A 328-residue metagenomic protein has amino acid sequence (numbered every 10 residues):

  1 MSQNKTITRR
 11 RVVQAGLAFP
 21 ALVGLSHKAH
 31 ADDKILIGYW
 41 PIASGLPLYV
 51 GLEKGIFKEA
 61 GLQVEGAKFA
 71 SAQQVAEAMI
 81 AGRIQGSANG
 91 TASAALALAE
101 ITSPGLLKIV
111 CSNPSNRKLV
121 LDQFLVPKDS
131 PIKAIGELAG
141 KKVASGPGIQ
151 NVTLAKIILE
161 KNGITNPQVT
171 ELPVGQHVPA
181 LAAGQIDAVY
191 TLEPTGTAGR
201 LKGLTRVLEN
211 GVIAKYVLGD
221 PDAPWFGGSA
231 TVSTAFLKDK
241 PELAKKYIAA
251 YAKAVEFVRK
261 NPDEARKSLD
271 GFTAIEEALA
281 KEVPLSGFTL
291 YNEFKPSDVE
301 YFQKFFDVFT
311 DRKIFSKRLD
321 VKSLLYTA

Functional and structural regions predicted by a protein language model:
S2-F19: N-terminal secretory signal peptides and thylakoid transit peptides that target proteins across membranes
A31-N162, Q168-L172, A180, D187-E193: Short, glycine-/small- and polar/acidic-enriched structural segments that line small-molecule recognition paths
E53, K58, E160, R200 (+3 more regions): Short polybasic/polar patches that bind polyanions
E59, N116-R117, I213-A223, T289-V299: Short, solvent-exposed loop/beta-turn-alpha elements that line the ligand-binding surface or hinge of extracytoplasmic
A92-S93, I101, Q176-S268: Pocket-lining segment of extracytoplasmic ligand-binding domains
L237-R312: Secondary-structure end/capping motifs
F306-A328: Conserved C-terminal helix/tail region of periplasmic/extracytoplasmic solute-binding proteins
